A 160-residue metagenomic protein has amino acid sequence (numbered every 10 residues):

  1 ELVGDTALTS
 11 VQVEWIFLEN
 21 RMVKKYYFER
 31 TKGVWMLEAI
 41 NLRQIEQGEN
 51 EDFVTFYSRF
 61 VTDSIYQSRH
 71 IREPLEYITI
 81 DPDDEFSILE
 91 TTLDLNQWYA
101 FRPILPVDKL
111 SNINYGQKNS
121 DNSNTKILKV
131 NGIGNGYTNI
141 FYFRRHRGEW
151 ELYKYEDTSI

Functional and structural regions predicted by a protein language model:
E1-R21, D81, E85-Y137: Surface-exposed, charged secondary-structure patches
E14-G48, G136-I160: Short beta-strand edge/turn micro-motifs at domain boundaries
F17, F28, F53-F56, F60 (+3 more regions): Phenylalanine-focused residue identity feature
Y26-Y27, Y57, Y66, Y77 (+5 more regions): Sequence-level detector for tyrosine residue identity
T31-R69, P74-L89: Surface-exposed beta-loop interaction hotspot
Q67-H70, D108, Y153, I160: Generic marker of "main functional regions" within proteins
